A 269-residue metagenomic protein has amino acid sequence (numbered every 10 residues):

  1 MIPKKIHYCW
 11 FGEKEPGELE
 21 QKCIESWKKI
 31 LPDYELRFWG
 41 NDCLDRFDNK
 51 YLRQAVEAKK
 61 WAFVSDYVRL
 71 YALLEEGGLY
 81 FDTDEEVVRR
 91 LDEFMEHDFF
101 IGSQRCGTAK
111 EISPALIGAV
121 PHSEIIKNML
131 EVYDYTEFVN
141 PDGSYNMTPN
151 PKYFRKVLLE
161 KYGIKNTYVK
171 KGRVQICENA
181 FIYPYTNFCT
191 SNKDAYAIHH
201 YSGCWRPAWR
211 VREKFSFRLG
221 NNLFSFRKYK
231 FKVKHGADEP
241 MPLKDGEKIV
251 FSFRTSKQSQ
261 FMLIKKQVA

Functional and structural regions predicted by a protein language model:
M1-S65, T83-A269: Glycosyltransferase-associated regions of secretory-pathway enzymes, highlighting luminal stem/catalytic domains
Y67-G78: Small-residue hinge/turn detector
